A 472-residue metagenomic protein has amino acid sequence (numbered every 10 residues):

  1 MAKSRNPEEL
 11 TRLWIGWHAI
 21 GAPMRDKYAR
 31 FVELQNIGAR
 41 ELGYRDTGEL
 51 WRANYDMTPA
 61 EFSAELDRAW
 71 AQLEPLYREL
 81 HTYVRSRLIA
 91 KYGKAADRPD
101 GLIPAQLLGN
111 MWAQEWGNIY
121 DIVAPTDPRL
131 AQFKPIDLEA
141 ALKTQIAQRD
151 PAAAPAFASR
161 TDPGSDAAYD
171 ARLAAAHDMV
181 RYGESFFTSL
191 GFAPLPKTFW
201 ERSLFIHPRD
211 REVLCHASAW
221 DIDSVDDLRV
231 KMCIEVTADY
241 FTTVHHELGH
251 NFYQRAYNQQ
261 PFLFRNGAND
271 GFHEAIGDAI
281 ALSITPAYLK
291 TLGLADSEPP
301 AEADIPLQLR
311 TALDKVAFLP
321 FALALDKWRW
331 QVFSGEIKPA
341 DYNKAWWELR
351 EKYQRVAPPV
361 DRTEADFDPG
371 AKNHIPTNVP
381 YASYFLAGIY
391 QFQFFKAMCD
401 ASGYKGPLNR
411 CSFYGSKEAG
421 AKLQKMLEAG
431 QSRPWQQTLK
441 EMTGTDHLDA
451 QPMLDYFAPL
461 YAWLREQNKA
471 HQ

Functional and structural regions predicted by a protein language model:
M1-K3, L34-N36, D239: Acidic/His-rich structured neighborhood in mature extracellular/periplasmic domains
M1-T11: Short, charge-rich amphipathic alpha-helices with coiled-coil/heptad character
W14-M24, Y28-Q35, Y55, F62 (+4 more regions): Short amphipathic alpha-helical coiled-coil/interface segments
A29-K231, A301, I305-Q308: Active-site-proximal, well-structured secondary-structure segments within enzyme catalytic domains
G38, L76, F186-S189, N251 (+3 more regions): Short alpha-helical functional segments enriched in proximate histidine and acidic residues
D46-E49, P59, E115-Q132, L142-R160 (+13 more regions): C-terminal, non-catalytic "cap/extension" segments appended to globular domains
R202-R211, R265-I276: Beta-rich nucleic-acid/ligand-interaction surfaces
D226-K231, V236-P261, F272-I284: Extended, hydrophobic alpha-helical segments in both membrane/secreted and soluble proteins
